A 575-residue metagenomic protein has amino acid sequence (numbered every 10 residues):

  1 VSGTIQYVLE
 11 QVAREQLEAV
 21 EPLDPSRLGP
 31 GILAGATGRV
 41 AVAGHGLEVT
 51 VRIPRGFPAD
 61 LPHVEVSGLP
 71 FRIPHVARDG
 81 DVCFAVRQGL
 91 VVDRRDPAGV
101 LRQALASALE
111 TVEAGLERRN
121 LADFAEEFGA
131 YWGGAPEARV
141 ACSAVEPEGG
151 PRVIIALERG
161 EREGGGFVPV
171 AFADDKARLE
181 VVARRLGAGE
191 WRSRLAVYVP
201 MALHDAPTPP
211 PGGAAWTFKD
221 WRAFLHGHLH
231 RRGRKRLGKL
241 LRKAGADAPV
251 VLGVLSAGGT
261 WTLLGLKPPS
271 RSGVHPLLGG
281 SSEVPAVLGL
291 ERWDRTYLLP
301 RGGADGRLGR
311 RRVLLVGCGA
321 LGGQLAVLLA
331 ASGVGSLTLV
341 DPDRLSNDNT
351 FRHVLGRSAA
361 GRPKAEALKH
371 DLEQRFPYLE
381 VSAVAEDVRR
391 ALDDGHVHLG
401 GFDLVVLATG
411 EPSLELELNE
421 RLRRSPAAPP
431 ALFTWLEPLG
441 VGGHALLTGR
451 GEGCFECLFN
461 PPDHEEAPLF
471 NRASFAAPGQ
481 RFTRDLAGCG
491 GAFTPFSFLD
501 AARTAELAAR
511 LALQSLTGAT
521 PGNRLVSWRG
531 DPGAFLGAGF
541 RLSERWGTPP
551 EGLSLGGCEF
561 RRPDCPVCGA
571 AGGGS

Functional and structural regions predicted by a protein language model:
P25-G89, G99: Compact alpha/beta protein-protein interaction domains typified by the UBC
V76-L121: Structured beta-strand segments within beta-sheet-rich domains
R119, D123, G133-S272, P276 (+2 more regions): Glycine-rich phosphate/adenylate-binding loop
T260-V313: N-terminal charged helix/coil linker that caps or initiates catalytic domains
G303-R344: Glycine-rich adenosine-cofactor-binding loop
P342-Y378: Glycine-rich phosphate-binding loop and adjoining beta1-alpha1-beta2 segment of Rossmann-like nucleotide-binding folds
A385-V388: Conserved acidic residues
A391-G400: Short amphipathic alpha-helix with an adjacent loop that forms part of the alpha/beta core around
